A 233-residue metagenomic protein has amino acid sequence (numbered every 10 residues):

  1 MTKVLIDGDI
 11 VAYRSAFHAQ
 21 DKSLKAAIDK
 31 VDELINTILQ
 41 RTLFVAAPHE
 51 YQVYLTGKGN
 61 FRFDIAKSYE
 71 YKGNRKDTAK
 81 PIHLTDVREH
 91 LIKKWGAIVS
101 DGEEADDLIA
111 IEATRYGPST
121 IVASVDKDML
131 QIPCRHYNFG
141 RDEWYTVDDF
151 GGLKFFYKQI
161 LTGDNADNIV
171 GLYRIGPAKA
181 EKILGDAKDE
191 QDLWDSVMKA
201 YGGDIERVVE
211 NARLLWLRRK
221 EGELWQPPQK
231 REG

Functional and structural regions predicted by a protein language model:
M1-E89: Domain-level signal for Mg2+-assisted phosphodiester chemistry and nucleotide/NA-binding surfaces in nucleic-acid
K30, P48, K72-G233: Extended two-metal-dependent nuclease catalytic cores across DNA- and RNA-processing enzymes
